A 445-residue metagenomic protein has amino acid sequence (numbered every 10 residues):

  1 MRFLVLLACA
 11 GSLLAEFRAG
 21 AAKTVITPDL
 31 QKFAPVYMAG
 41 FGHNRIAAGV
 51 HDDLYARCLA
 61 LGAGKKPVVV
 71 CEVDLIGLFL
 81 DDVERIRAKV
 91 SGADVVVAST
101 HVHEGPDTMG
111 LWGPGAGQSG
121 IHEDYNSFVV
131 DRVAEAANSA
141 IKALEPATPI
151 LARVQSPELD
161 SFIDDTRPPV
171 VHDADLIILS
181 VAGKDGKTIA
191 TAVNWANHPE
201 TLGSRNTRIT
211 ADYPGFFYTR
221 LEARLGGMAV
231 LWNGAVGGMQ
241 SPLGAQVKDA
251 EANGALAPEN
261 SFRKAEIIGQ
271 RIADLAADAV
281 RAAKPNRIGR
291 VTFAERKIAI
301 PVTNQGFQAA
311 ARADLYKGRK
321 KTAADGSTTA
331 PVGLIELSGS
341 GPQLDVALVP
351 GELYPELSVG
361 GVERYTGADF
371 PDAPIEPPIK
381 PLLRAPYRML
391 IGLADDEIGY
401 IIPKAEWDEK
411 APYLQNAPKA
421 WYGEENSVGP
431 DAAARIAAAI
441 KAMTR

Functional and structural regions predicted by a protein language model:
M1-L6: Sec-dependent signal peptide recognition, specifically the positively charged N-region followed immediately by
A15-R445: Non-catalytic substrate/cofactor recognition surfaces at enzyme active-site rims
